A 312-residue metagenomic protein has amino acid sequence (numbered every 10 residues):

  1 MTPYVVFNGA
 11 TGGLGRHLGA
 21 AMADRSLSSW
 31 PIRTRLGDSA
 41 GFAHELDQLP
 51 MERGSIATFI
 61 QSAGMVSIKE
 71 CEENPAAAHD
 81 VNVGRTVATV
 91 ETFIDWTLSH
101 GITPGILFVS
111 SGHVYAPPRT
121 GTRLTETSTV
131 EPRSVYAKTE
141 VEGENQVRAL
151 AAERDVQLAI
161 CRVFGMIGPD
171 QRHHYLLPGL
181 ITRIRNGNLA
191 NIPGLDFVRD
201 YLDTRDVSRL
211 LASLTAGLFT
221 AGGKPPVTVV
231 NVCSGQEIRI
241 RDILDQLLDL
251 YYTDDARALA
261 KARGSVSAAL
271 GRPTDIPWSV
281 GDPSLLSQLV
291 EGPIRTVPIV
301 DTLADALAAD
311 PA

Functional and structural regions predicted by a protein language model:
P3-D24: N-terminal Rossmann NAD(P)H-binding glycine-rich loop of SDR-like oxidoreductase domains
G19, N188-A312: C-terminal substrate-binding subdomain of Rossmann-fold SDR/epimerase-dehydratase oxidoreductases
S28-Q48: Adenosine-cofactor binding site in Rossmann-like domains, unifying the SAM/SAH pocket of S-adenosylmethionine-dependent
D47-V81: NAD(P)H-binding glycine-rich loop region in Rossmannoid oxidoreductase-like domains and their noncatalytic homologs
F59, V87-V135: Conserved Rossmann-fold NAD(P)-dependent oxidoreductase catalytic core, especially the SDR/UDP-sugar
E73, A77-A88, V130, S134 (+2 more regions): Glycine-rich NAD(P)-binding loop of the Rossmann-fold in SDR/ketoreductase-type enzymes
D95, P117-T120, E131-A159, R185: Active-site Tyr-X1-5-Lys
N145-R199, T204-S213, L247-L248: NAD(P)-dependent short-chain dehydrogenase/reductase
